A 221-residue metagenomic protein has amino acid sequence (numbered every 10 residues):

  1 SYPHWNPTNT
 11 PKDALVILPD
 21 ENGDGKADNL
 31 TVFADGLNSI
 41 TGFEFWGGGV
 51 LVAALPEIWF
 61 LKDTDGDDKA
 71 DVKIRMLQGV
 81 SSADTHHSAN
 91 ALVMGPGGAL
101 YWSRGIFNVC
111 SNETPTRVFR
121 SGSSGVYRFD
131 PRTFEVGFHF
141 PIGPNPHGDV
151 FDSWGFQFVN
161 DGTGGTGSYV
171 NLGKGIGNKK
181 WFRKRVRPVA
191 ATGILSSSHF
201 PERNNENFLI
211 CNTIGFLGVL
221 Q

Functional and structural regions predicted by a protein language model:
S1-Q221: Beta-propeller domains with acidic blade repeats across secreted/periplasmic ectodomains and cytosolic WD/CNH propellers
